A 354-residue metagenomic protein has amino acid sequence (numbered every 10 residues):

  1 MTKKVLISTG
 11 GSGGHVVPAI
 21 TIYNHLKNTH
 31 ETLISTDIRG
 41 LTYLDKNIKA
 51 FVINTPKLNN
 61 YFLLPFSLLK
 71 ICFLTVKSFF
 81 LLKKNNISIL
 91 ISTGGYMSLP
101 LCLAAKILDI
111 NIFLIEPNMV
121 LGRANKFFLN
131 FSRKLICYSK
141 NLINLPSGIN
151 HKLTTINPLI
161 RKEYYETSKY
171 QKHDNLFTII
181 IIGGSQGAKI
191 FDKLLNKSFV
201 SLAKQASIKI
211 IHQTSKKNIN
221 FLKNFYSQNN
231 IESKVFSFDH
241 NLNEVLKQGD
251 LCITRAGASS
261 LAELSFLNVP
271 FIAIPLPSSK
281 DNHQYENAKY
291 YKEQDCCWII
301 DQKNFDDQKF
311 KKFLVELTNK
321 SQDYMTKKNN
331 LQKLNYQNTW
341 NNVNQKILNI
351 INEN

Functional and structural regions predicted by a protein language model:
M1-D37: N-terminal subdomain of nucleotide-sugar transferases
T2, E31, I38-R39, L108-T167: Active-site-proximal region of nucleotide-activated glycan assembly enzymes, centered on histidine/acidic-rich loops
I7-G10, E31-K70, K216-N218, K303: Conserved nucleotide-sugar phosphate-binding/catalytic loop shared by glycosyltransferases and other
N24, S35, R39-I48, Y165-C252 (+2 more regions): Donor-nucleotide binding loops and adjacent catalytic segments primarily of GT-B fold Leloir glycosyltransferases
N60-I89, L99, I107: An amphipathic, basic-hydrophobic alpha-helix
I87-I89, I231, K247-A262, V269-P270: Acidic donor-binding loop of glycosyltransferase active sites
W298, K303-N335, E353-N354: Conserved donor-nucleotide binding/catalytic region of nucleotide-linked donor-dependent transferases
Y336-N354: C-terminal alpha-helical cap of glycosyltransferases
